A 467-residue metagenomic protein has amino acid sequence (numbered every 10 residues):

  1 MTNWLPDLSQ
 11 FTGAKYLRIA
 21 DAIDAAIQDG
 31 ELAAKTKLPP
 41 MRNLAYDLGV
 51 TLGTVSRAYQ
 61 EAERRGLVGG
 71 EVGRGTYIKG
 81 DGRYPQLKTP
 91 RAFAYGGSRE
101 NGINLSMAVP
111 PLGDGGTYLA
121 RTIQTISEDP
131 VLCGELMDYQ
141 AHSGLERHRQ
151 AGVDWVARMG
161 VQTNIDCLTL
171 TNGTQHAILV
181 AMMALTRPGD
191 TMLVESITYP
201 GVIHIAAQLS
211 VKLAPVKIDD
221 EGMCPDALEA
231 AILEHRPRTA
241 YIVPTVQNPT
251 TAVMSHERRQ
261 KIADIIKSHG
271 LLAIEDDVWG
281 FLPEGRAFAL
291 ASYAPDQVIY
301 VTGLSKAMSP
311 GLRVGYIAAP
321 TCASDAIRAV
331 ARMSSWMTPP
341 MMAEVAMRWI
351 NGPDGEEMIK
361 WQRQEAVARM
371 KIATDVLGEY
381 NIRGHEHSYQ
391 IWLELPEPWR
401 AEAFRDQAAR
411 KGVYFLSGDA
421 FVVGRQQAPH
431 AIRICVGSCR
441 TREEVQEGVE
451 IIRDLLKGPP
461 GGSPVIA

Functional and structural regions predicted by a protein language model:
M1-E128, M137, R332-T338, W361 (+9 more regions): N-terminal basic, amphipathic alpha-helical segments
G69-G70, T163, F415-L416: Short beta-strand "wing" residues that participate in macromolecule-binding interfaces
E135-H269, G280-I299, R453-I466: Conserved core of the PLP fold type I
V194, P215, A273-E275, A346 (+1 more regions): Hydrophobic residues in well-ordered beta-strands that form the structural core
D296-Q364, G461: Conserved core segment of the aminotransferase class I/II
A318, W392-E394, C435-G437: Short hydrophobic/aromatic beta-strand micro-patches that form the beta-sheet surface supporting nucleotide- or nucleic
R363-T374, I382-L395, Q407: Conserved glycine-rich beta-strand-loop-beta hairpin in the small C-terminal domain of fold type I
